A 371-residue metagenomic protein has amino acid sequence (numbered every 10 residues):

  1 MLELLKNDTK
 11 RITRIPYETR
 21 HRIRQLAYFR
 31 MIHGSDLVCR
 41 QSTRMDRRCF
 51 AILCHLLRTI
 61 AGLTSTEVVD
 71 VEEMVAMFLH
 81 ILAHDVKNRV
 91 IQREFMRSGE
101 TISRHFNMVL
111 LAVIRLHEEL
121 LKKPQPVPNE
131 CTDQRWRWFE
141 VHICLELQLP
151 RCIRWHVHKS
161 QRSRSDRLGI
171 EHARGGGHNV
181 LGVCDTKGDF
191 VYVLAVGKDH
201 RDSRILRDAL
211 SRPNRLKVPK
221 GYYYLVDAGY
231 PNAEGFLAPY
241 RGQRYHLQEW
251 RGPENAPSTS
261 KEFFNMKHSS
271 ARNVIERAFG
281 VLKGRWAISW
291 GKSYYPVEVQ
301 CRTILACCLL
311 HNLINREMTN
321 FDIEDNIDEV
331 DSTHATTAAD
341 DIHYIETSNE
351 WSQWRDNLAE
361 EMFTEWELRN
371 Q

Functional and structural regions predicted by a protein language model:
M1-Q371: Short, polybasic Lys/Arg-rich linear motifs in disordered N-terminal/cytosolic regions
